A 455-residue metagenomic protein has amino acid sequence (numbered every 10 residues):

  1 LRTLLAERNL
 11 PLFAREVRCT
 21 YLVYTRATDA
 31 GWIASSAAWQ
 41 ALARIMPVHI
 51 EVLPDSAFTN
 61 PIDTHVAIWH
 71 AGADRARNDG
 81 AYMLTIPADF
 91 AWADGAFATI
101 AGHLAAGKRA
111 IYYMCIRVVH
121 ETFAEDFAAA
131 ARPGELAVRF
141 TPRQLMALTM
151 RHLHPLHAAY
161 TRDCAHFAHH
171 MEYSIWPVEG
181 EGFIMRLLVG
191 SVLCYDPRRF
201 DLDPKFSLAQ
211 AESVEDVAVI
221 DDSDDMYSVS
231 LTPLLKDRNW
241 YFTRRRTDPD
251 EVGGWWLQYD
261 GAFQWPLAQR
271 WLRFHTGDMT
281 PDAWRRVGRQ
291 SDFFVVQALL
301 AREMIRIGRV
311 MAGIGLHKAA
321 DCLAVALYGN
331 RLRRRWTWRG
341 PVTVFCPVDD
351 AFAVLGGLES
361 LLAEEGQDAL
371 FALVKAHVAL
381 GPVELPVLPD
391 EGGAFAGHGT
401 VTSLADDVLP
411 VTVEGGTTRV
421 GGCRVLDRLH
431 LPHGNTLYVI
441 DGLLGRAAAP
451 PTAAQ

Functional and structural regions predicted by a protein language model:
R2-E16: Short, acidic, metal-binding catalytic loop of nucleotide-sugar glycosyltransferases
L12-R18, A43-M46, N78-D79, R335-R339: Short helix-terminating capping/connector loops at secondary-structure junctions
R18-T28, E51, M83-P87, V344: Extended hydrophobic secondary-structure segments that form protein cores and membrane-embedded regions
T25-A81: Active-site-proximal specificity loops/subdomain of glycosyltransferases
N60-H65, A73-D74, A91-P249, G253-W256: Conserved catalytic core of nucleotide-sugar-dependent glycosyltransferases
D79-A93: Short beta-strand-to-loop acidic/aromatic patch adjacent to the donor-nucleotide binding site
F206-I307, A447-Q455: Non-catalytic N-terminal targeting/anchoring module and adjacent flexible stem/linker that precedes the structured
R302-Q455: Mature, structured domains of secreted/extracytosolic soluble proteins
